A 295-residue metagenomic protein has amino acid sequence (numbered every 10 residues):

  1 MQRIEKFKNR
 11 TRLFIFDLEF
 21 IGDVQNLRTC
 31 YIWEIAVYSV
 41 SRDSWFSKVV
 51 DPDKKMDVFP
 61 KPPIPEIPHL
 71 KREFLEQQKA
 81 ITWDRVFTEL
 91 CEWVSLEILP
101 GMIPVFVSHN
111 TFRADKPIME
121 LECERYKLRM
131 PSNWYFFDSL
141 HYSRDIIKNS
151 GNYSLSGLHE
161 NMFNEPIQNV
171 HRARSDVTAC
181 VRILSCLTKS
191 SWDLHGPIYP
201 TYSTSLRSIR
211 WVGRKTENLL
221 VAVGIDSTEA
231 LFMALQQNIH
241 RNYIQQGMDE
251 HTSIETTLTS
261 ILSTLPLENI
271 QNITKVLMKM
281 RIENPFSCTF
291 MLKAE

Functional and structural regions predicted by a protein language model:
Q2-L121, Y153, G157-F163, V170-H171: Conserved non-catalytic scaffold segment of RNase H-like nuclease domains
I15-D17, F137, V212: Short hydrophobic beta-strand that contains or immediately precedes a catalytic carboxylate
M102-V105, S132-F137: Residue-level recognition of the N-termini of beta-strands and the immediately preceding loop/turn
D115-Y135: Substrate-recognition/cap helix-loop segment adjacent to the acidic, metal-dependent catalytic center of Asp-based
F137-N152: Short alpha-helix plus adjacent loop in nuclease-associated cores
V170-S175, D226-T228: Short, charged, surface-exposed loops that flank catalytic or proteolytic processing sites
R172-C186: Acidic, divalent-metal-coordinating active-site segment for phosphoryl/phosphodiester hydrolysis, typified by short
H195-E295: C-terminal extensions
